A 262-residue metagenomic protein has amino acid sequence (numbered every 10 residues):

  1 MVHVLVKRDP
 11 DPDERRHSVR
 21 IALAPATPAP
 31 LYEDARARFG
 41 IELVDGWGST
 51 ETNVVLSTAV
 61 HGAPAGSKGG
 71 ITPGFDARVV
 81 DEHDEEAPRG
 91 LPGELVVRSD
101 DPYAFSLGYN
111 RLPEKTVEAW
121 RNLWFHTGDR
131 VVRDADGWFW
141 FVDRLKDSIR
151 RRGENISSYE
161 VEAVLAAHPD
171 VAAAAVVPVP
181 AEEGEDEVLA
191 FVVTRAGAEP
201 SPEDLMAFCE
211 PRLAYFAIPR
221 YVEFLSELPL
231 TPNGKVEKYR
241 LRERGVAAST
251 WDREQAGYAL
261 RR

Functional and structural regions predicted by a protein language model:
H3-A65, D76, H83-E86: Gly/Ser/Thr-rich phosphate-binding loop
S18, G40, G74, D170-A173 (+2 more regions): Glycine-centered tight turns that cap/initiate beta-strands
G48, G69, D129, G153: Active-site glycine-centered loops adjacent to acidic/histidine catalytic or metal-binding residues that shape
L56-A59, K68-G69, P88-G90, L107-Y109: Active-site glycine/GP-rich loop and adjacent strand/helix microenvironment that borders small-molecule binding pockets
G66-I71, A119-L123: Short Gly/Pro-enriched turn/cap motifs at secondary-structure boundaries
A77, H83-D84, E94-Y103, L107-G108 (+4 more regions): AMP-binding/adenylate-forming catalytic core of the ANL superfamily
A214-K235, A256-R262: AMP-binding/adenylate-forming catalytic domain of the ANL superfamily
E243-R262: Acidic/polar alpha-helix N-cap and adjacent early helical turns within long charge-rich amphipathic helices/linkers
